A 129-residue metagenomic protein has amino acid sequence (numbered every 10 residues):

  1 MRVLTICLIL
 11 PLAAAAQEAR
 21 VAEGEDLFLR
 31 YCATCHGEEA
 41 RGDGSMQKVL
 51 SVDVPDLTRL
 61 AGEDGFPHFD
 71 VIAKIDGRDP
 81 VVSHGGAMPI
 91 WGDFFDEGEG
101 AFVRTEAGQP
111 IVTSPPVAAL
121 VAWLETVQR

Functional and structural regions predicted by a protein language model:
V3-A13: Sec-dependent N-terminal signal peptides
P11-L27, P55, E63-D64: Electrostatic cytochrome c docking/interface patches
Q17-R20, A33-T34, E38-L60: His/Cys-centered metal/cofactor-coordination and adjacent catalytic loops
A22-A33, F69, P110-P115: Sequence context surrounding c-type heme c attachment/ligation sites in exported
G24, F28-E38, M88, L120 (+1 more regions): The canonical Cys-X-X-Cys-His
L29, A33, D76-P80, E125-R129: Sec-exported extracytoplasmic/periplasmic mature domains
V49-Q109, L120-L124: Extracytoplasmic electron-transfer domains, predominantly the class I c-type cytochrome c fold
S114-R129: C-terminal partner/receptor-binding element of secreted or periplasmic proteins
